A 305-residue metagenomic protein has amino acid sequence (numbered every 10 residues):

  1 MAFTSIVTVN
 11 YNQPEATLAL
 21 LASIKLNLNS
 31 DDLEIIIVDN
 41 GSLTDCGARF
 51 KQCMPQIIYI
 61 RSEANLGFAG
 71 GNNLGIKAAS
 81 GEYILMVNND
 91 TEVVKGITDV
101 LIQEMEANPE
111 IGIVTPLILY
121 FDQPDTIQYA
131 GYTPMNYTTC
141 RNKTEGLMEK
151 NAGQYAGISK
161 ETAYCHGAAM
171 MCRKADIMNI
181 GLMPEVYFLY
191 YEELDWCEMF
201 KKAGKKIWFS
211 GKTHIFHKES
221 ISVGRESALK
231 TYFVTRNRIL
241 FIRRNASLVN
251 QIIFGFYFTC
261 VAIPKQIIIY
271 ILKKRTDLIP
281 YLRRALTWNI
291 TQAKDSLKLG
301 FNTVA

Functional and structural regions predicted by a protein language model:
A22-D32: Short, acidic, metal-binding catalytic loop of nucleotide-sugar glycosyltransferases
S23, D39-A48, A64: A conserved acidic beta->alpha catalytic loop
D32-G41, I60-S62: Short beta-strand/loop segment that forms part of the nucleotide-sugar
R61-A79, N89-T91, V100: Glycine-rich, basic loop-to-helix element that forms the pyrophosphate-binding segment of sugar-nucleotide handling
G70, E92, D99-G181, V186: Acidic/His-rich active-site region of diverse nucleotide-sugar glycosyltransferases
I84: Short aromatic/hydrophobic "clamp" motif used to bind/position activated sugar donors
M178-L189, L194-F216: Catalytic donor-sugar/metal-binding loop of nucleotide-sugar-dependent glycosyltransferases
L229-V234, L248-A305: Non-catalytic, C-terminal membrane-associated alpha-helical segments of glycosyltransferases
